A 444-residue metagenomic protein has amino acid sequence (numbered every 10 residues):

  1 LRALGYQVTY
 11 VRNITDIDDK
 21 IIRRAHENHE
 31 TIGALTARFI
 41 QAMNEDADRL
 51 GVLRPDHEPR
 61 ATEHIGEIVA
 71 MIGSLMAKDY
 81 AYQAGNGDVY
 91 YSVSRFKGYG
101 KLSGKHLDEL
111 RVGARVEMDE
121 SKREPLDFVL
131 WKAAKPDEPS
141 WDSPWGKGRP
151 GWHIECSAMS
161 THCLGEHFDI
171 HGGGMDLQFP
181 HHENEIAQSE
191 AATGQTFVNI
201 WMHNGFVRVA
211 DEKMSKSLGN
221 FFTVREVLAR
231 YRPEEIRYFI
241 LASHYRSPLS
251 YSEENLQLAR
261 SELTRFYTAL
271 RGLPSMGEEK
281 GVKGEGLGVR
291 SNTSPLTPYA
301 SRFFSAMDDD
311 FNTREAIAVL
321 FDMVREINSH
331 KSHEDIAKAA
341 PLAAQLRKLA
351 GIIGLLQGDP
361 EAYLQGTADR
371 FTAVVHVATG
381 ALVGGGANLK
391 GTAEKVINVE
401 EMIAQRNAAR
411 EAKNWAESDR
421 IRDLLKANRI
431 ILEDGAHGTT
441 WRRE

Functional and structural regions predicted by a protein language model:
L1-G51, H437, W441: N-terminal, positively charged nucleic-acid-binding surface of large information/translation enzymes
L1-L4, T9, E45, G66-S275: Alpha-helical recognition segments enriched in aromatics with Gly/Pro capping that present substrate-recognition
V11-D19, I40-M43, L53-I68, N86-R95: Short, glycine/charge-rich beta-strand/loop segments that flank catalytic centers and engage negatively charged groups
A25-I32, D56-T62, G174: The substrate-binding groove and active-site-proximal loops of carbohydrate-active enzymes, especially glycoside
G33-T36, I40, S157, I317 (+1 more regions): Hydrophobic face of alpha-helices
D46-R49, M71-S74, K78, Y82 (+4 more regions): Short alpha-helical functional segments enriched in proximate histidine and acidic residues
K213, T223-K283, G288-E444: Structural preference for alpha-helix termini/caps and helix-kink/transition segments
